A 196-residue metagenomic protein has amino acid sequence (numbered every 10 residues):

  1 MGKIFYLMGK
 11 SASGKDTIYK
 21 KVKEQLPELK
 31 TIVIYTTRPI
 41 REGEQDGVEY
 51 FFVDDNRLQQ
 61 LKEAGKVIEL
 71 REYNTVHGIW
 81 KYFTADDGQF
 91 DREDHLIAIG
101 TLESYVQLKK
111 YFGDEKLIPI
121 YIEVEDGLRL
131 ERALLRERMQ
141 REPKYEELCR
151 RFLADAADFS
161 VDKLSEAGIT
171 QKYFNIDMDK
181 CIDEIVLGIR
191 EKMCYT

Functional and structural regions predicted by a protein language model:
M1-I4, E93-D94: Pre-Walker A (Motif I) flank of P-loop NTPase domains
L7: Hydrophobic anchor at the beta1->P-loop junction of P-loop NTPases
K10: P-loop (Walker A) phosphate-binding loop of NTP-binding proteins
K15-D16: Walker A/P-loop
E28-R41: Short beta-strand-centered segment that lines the nucleotide-binding/catalytic pocket of NTP-utilizing
R38-L96, G100-L102: ATP-dependent small-molecule kinase phosphotransfer cores that center on conserved nucleotide phosphate-binding segments
L96-T101, F112-L135: Conserved phosphate-donor/acceptor-positioning beta-strand/loop module used by diverse small-molecule
M139-I189: Small-molecule kinase domains that catalyze NTP-dependent phosphoryl transfer to phosphate-bearing small molecules
